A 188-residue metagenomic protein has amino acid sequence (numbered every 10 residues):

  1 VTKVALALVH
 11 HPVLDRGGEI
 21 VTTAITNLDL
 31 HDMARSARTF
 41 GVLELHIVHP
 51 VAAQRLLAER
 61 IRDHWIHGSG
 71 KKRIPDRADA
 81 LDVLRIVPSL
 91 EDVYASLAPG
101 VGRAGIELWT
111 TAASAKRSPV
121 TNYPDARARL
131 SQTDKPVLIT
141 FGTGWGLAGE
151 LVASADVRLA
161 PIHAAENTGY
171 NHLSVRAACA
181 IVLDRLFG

Functional and structural regions predicted by a protein language model:
T2-A112, A180-F187: RNA substrate-binding interface of SAM-dependent RNA methyltransferases
T22, L81-V87, G144, G149 (+1 more regions): Generic secondary-structure boundary/loop-capping signal
A58-E59, V120, V152, H172: Conserved strand-to-helix beginnings and helix N-cap segments that scaffold or border functional pockets
L90-A95, A115-R117, A165-G169: A short acidic, often aromatic-flanked loop/helix-cap motif at beta-alpha or helix-coil junctions that lines enzyme
G100-R103, A128-T133, H163-G169: Intrinsically disordered, low-complexity coil segments
W109-L151, A155, P161: Long, charge-patterned amphipathic alpha-helical coiled-coil/hairpin "stalk" segments used as oligomerization
W145-G188: Structured adenosyl-cofactor binding patch, chiefly the S-adenosyl-L-methionine
